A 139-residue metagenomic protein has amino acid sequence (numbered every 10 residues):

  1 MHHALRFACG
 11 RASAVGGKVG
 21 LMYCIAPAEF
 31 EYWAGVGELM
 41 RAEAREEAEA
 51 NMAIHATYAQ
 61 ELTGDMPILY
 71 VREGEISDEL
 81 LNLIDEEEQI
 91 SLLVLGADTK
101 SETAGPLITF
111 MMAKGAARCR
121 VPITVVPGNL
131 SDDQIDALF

Functional and structural regions predicted by a protein language model:
M1-G35, R118-C119, L138: Small/aliphatic-rich secondary-structure junction motif
K18-G20, I68-Y70, T124: A structural signal for isolated positions on well-ordered beta-strands in alpha/beta enzyme cores
L21-Y23, L93-L95, V125: Structural beta-sheet core signal
E31-A34, L81-N82, G105-P106, D136-A137: Short, well-ordered secondary-structure micro-motifs
V36-M40, D85-E88: Short, hinge-like loop/turn segments at secondary-structure boundaries
E38-N51: A short acidic, glycine-rich active-site loop that binds or catalyzes chemistry on phosphate/adenosine moieties
Q60-L93, D133-I135, F139: Structural beta-alpha unit
L92-A117, L130-D136: Glycine-rich, Arg-bearing micro-motifs that act as flexible, cationic patches
